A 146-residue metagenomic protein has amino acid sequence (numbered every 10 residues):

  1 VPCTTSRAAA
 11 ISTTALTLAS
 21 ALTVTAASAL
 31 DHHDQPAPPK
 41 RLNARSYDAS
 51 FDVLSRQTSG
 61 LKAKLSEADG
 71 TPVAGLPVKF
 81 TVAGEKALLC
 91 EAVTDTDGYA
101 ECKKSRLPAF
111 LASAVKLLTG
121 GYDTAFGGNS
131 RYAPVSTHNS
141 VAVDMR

Functional and structural regions predicted by a protein language model:
V1-L30: Secretory targeting and sorting signals
S28-E67, A92, S136-R146: Beta-strand-rich domain onsets/edges
A63, T94-P108: Glycine-centered loop-to-beta-strand initiation motif
S66, S105, A125-N129: Beta-strand-rich extracellular modules
S66-A87, G120: Short flexible loop/turn segments that cap and initiate beta-strands
L89-V93, A112: Beta-strand-rich interaction surfaces with strong enrichment in secreted/lumenal proteins
P108-L118: Surface-exposed, short loops/turns at beta-strand junctions within beta-sandwich domains
K116-P134: Enriched for extracellular/lumenal, surface-exposed ectodomains of secreted and cell-surface proteins
